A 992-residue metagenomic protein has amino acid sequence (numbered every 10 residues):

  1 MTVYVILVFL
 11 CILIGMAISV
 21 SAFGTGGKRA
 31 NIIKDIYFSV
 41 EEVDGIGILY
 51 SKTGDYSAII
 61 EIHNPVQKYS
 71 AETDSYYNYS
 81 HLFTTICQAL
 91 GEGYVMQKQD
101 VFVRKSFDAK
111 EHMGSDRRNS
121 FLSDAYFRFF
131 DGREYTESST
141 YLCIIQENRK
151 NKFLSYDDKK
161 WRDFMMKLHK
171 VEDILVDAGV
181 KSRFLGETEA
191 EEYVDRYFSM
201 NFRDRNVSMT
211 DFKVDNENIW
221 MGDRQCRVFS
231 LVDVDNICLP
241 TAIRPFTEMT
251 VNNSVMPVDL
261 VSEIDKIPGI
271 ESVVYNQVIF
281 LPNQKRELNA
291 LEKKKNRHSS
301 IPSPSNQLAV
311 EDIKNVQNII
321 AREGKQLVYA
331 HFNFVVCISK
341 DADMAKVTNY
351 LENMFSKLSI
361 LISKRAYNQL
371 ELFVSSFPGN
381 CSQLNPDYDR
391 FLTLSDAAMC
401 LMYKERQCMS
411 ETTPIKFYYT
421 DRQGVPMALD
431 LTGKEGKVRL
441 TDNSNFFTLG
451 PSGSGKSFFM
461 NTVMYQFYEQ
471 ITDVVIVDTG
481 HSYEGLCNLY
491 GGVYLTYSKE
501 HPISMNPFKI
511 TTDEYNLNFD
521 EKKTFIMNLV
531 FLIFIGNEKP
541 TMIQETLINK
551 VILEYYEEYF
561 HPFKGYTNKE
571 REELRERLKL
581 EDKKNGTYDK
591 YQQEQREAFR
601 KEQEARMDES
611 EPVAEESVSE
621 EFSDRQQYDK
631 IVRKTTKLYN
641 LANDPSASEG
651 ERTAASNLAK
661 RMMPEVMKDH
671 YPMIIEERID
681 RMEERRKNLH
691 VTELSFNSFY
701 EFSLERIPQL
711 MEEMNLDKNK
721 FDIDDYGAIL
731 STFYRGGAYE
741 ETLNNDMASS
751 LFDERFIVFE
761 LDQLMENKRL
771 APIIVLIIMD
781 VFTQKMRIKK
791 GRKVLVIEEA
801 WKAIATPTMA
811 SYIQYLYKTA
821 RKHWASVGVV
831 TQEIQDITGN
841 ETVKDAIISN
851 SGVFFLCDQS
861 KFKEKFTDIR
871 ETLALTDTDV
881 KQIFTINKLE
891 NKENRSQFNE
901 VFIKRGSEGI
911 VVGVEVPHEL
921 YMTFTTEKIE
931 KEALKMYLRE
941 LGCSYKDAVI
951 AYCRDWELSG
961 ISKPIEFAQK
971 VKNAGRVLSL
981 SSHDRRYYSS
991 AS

Functional and structural regions predicted by a protein language model:
T2-D396, C400-Y403: Extended, folded cores of ATP/NTP-driven motor/assembly subunits in large transport and secretion machines
N31-I32, R196-P302, L372-K404, P451-G453 (+5 more regions): C-terminal regions of RecA-like/P-loop NTPase motor modules
Y76-A89, D265, L361, E371-M427 (+9 more regions): P-loop NTPase motor domains
R422, K434-N443: Phosphate-binding P-loop
T448: Hydrophobic anchor at the beta1->P-loop junction of P-loop NTPases
K456: Conserved lysine of the Walker
F459: Hydrophobic positions on the alpha1 helix immediately C-terminal to the Walker A/P-loop
Q466-V475, Y490: Post-Walker A helix-loop "phosphate-sensing" segment adjacent to the P-loop in P-loop NTPases
